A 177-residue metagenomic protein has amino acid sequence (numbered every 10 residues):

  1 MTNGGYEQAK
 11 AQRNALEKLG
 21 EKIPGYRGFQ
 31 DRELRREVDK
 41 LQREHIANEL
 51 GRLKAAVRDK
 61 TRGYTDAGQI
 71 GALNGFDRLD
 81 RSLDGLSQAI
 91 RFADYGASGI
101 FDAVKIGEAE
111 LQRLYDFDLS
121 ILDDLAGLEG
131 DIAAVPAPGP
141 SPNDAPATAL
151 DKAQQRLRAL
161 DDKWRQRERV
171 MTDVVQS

Functional and structural regions predicted by a protein language model:
M1-T65: Leu/Val/Ala/Ile-rich N-terminal alpha-helices, chiefly Sec-type signal peptides and the beginnings
T2, G51, A55-R58, R78-R81 (+3 more regions): A broad, low-amplitude sensor of folded, mature protein cores
Q8, Q12, Q30, Q42 (+6 more regions): Residue-identity detector for glutamine
A9, R13-L16, R36-L50, L73-F76 (+3 more regions): Amphipathic, non-membrane alpha-helical segments in soluble helical-bundle scaffolds
R35, T65, Y95-S98, R169-T172 (+1 more regions): Structured alpha-helical bundle/scaffold domains in large eukaryotic membrane-trafficking regulators
A55-A149: Charged linear interaction tracts used for macromolecular binding and regulation
P138-S177: Preference for long, well-ordered alpha-helical segments
